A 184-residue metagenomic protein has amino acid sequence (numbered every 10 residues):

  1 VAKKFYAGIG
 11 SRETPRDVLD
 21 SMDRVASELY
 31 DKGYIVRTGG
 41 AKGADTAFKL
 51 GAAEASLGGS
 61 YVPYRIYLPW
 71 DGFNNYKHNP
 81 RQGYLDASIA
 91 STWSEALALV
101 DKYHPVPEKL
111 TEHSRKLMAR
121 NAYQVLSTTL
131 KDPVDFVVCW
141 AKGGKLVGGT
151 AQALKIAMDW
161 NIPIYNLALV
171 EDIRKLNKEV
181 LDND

Functional and structural regions predicted by a protein language model:
A2-A7, R12-V180: Acidic/glycine-enriched connector segments
